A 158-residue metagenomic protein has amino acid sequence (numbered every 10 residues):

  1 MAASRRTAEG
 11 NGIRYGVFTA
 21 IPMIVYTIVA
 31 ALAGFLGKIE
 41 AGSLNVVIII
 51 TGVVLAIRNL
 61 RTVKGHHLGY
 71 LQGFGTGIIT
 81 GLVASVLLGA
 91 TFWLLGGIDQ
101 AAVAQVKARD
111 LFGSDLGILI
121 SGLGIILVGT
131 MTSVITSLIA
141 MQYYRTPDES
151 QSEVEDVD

Functional and structural regions predicted by a protein language model:
M1-V63: Transmembrane alpha-helical insertion/packing segments
I13-V17, G75, I79, L119: Internal alpha-helical transmembrane segments of multi-pass membrane proteins, especially GPCRs
Y26, A30-G34, I57-R61, L88-G96 (+3 more regions): Membrane-water interface at transmembrane helix exits
R61-T80: Alpha-helical transmembrane segments with an aromatic anchor "belt"
T76-L94: Hydrophobic alpha-helical membrane-insertion segments
A101-L119: Short, membrane-exposed interhelical loops at transmembrane-helix boundaries
D115-T136: Hydrophobic alpha-helical transmembrane segments
P147-D158: Short, highly charged, low-complexity non-transmembrane loops/tails of multi-pass membrane proteins
